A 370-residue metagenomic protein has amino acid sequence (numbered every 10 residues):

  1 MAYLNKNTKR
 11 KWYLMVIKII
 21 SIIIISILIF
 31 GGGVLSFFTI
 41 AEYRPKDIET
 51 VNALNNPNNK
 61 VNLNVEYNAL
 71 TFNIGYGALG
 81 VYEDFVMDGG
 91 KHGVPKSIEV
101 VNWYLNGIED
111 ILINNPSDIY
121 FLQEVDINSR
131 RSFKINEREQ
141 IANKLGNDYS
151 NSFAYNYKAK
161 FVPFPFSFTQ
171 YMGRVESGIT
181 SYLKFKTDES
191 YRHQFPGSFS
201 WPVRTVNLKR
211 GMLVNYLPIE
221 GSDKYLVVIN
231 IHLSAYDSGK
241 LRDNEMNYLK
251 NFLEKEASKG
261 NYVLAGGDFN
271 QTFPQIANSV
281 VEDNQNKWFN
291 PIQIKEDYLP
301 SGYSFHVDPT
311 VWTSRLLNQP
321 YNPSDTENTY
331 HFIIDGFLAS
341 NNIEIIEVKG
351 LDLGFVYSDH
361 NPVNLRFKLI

Functional and structural regions predicted by a protein language model:
A2-K144, F153-F168, E176: N-terminal, active-site-proximal structural segment of metallo-dependent hydrolase catalytic domains
I48, A159-Y225: A well-ordered secondary-structure block
N68-I74, L105-K134, Y182, N215-L217 (+4 more regions): Active-site beta-strand/loop signature of hydrolases that rely on acidic residues for catalysis
A78, I127-R130, A159-F161, S200 (+3 more regions): Active-site environment of divalent metal-dependent phosphoester hydrolases
K91-S97, V125-S129, F195-R204, H232-K240: Surface-exposed cleft-lining segments at the edges of enzyme active sites
N143-G146, G173-S190, L217-P218, N328-E344 (+1 more regions): Conserved beta strand-loop-helix elements of the APE1-like EEP
P202-R204, N322-N328, D352-V356: Short proline/glycine-enriched turn/loop segments at secondary-structure junctions
D237-N342: Metal-dependent phosphoesterases centered on the DNase I-like endonuclease/exonuclease/phosphatase
